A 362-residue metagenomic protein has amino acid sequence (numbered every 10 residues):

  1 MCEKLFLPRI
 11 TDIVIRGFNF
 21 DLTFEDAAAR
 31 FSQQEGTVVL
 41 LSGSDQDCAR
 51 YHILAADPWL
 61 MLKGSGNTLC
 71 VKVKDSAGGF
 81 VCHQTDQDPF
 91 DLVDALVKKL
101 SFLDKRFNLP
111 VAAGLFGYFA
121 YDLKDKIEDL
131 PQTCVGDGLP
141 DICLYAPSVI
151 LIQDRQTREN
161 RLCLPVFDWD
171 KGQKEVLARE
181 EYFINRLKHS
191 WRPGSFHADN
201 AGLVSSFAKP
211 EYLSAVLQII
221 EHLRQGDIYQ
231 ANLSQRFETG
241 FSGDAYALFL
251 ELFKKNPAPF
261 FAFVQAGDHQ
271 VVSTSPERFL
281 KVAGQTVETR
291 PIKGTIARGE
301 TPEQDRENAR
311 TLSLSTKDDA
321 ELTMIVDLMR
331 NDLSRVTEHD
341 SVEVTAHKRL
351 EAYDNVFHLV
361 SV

Functional and structural regions predicted by a protein language model:
M1-V362: Extended alpha-helical targeting/anchoring segments, especially N-terminal organellar/secretory targeting helices
